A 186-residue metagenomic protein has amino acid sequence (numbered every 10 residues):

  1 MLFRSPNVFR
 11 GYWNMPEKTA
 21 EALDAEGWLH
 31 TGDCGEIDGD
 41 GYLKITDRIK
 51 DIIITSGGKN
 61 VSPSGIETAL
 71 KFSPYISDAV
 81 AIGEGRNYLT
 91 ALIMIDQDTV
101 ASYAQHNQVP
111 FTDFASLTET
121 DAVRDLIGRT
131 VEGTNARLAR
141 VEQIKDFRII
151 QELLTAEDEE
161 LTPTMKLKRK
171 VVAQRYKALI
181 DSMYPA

Functional and structural regions predicted by a protein language model:
M1-T55, F72: Conserved ATP-binding/catalytic segment of the ANL
V8-F9, L23, Y42-A69, V100-T120 (+3 more regions): Adenylate-forming
P16, W28, K59-P63, E67 (+2 more regions): Amphipathic alpha-helical segments in well-structured domains
C34, G39, S73-T99: C-terminal boundary motif of the adenylate-forming
D78, E132-A186: Conserved C-terminal "lid"/linker of ANL adenylate-forming enzymes
E84-V109, R137-Q151: Conserved loop-to-beta-strand segment in the C-terminal subdomain of adenylate-forming
T112-R124, Y176-A186: Acidic/polar alpha-helix N-cap and adjacent early helical turns within long charge-rich amphipathic helices/linkers
